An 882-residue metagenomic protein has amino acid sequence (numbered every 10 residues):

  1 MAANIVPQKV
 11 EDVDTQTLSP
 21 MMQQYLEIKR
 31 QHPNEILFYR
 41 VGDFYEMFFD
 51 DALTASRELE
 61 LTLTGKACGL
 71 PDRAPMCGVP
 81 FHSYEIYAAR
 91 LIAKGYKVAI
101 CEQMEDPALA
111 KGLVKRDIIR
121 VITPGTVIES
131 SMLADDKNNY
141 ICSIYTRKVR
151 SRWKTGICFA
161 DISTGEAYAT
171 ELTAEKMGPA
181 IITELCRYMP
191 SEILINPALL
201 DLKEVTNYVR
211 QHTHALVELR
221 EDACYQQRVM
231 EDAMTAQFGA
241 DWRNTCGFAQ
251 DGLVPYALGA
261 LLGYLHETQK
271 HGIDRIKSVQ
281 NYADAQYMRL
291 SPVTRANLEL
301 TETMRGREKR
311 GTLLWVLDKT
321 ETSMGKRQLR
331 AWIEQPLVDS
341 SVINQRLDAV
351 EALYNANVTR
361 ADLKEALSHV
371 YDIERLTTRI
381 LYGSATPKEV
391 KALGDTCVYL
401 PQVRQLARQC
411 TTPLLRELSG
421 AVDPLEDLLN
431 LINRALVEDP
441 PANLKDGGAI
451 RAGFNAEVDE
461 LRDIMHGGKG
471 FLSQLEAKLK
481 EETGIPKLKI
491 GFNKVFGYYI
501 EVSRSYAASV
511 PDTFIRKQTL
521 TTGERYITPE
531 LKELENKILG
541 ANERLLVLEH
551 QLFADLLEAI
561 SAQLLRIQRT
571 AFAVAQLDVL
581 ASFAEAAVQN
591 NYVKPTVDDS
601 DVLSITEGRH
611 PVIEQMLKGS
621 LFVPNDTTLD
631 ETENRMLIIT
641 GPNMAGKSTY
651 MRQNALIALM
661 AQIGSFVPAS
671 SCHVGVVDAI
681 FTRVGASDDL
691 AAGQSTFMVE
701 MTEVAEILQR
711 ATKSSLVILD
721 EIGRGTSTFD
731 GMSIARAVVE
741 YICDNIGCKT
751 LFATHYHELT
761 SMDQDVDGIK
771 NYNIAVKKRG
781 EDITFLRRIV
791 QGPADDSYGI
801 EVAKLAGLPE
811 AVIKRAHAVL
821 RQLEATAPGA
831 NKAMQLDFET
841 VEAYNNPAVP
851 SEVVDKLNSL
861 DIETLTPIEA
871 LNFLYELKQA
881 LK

Functional and structural regions predicted by a protein language model:
A2-A352, A361, E365-L381, A385-A477 (+2 more regions): Charged catalytic and DNA/RNA-contacting regions of genome-maintenance and nucleic-acid-processing enzymes
L18-M22, F38, F49, G78-A88 (+34 more regions): Amphipathic alpha-helical transducer elements in NTP-driven molecular machines
F49-A52, R152, D251, E321-T322 (+7 more regions): ATPase nucleotide-binding head domains, primarily ABC-like/P-loop NTPase cores
C101, P124-L133, G272, R408-L414 (+6 more regions): Active-site phosphate-binding and catalytic loops of NTP-dependent enzymes
L185, P190-L199, E204, E530-Q563 (+3 more regions): Conserved catalytic alpha/beta cores of large enzymes that bind or transform nucleotide phosphates and polynucleotides
Y225-T235, M288-T294, M304, D395-Q474 (+5 more regions): Amphipathic heptad-repeat alpha-helical coiled-coil/stalk segments that mediate oligomerization, filament/stalk
Y382, T386, Y399, A452-G453 (+2 more regions): Charged, surface-exposed helical/loop "interaction arms" that form contiguous linear patches used for dimerization
P850-K882: C-terminal tails and terminal domains of large nucleic-acid-associated and other macromolecular-machine proteins
